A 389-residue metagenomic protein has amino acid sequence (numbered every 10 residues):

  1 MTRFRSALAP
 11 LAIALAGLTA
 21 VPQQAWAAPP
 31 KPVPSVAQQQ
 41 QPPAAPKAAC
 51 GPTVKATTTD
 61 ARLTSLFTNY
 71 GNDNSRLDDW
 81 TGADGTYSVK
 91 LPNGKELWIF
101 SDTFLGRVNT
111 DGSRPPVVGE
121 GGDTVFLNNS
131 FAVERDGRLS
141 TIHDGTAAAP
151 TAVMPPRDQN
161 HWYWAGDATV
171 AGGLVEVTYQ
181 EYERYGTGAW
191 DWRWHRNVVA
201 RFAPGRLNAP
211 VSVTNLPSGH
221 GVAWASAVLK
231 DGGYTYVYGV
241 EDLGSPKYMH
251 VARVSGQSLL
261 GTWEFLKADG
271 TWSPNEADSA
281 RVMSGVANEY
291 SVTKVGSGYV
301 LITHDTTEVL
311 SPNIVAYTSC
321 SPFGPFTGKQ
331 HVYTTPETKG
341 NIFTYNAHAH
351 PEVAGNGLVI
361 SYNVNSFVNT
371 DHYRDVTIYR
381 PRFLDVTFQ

Functional and structural regions predicted by a protein language model:
M1-P29: Secretory targeting and sorting signals
L18-K47: C-terminal region of N-terminal signal peptides and the immediate post-cleavage residues of exported proteins
Q41-D78, L91-H161, V170-G219, G239-S284 (+2 more regions): Beta-rich carbohydrate-recognition and catalytic domains
D84-Y87, A149-T169, W224-A227, N288-S291 (+1 more regions): Beta-propeller and closely related beta-sheet repeat lectin domains
A223-D231, G239-E241: Long, low-complexity, proline- and polar/charged-enriched segments that are largely intrinsically disordered
L229-G232, G296, V353: Short, ordered beta-strand-loop transition motifs
K339-V368: Short aromatic loop motif centered on NTY/YTY
